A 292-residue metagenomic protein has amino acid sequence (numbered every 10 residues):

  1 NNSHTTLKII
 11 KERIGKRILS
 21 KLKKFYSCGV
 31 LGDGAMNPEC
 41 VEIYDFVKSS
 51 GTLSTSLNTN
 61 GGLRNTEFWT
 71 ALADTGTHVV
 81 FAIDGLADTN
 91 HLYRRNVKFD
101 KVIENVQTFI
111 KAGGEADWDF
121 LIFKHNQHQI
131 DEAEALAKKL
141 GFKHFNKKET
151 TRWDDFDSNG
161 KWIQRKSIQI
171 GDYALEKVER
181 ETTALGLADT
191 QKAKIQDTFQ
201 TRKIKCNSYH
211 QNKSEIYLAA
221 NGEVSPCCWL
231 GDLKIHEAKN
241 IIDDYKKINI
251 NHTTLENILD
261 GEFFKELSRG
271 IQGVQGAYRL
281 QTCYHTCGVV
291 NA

Functional and structural regions predicted by a protein language model:
N1-K8, E12, R17-S20, S27 (+5 more regions): Radical SAM enzyme [4Fe-4S]-AdoMet core and its adjacent flexible, acidic and glycine-rich loops/tails across
S3, A35, I43, T55-N58 (+1 more regions): Catalytic phosphate/metal-binding cores of nucleic-acid and nucleotide-processing enzymes, i.e., regions that mediate
K24-D33: Active-site groove signature of glycoside hydrolases
L31, N58, A82: Generic enzyme active-site microenvironment
D33-M36, N65, N126: Alpha-helix N-cap/loop-to-helix initiation residues
E39, E67-F68: Short acidic active-site motifs
G61-L63: Short beta-strand->alpha-helix junction loop in the catalytic core of nucleotide-activated group-transfer enzymes
T254-A292: Cysteine/selenocysteine-centered motifs that mediate thiol-based redox chemistry or coordinate metal-sulfur cofactors
